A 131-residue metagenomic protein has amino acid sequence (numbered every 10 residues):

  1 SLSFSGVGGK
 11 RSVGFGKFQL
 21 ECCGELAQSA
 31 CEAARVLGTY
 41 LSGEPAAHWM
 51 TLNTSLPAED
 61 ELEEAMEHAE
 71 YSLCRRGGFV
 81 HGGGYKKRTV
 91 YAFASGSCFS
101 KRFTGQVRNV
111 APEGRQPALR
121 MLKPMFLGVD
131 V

Functional and structural regions predicted by a protein language model:
S1-V131: Basic, Gly/Ser/Thr-rich N-terminal segments that form RNA-phosphate-binding interfaces in CRISPR RAMP
